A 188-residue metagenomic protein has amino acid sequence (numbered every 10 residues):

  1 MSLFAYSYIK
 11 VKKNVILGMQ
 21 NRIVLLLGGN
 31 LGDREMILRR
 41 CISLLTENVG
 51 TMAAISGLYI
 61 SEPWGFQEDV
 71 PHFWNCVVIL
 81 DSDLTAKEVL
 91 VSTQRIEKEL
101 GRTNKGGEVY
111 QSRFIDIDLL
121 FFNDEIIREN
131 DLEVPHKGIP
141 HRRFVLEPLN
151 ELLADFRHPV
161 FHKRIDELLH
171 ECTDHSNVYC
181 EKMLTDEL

Functional and structural regions predicted by a protein language model:
M1-G18: N-terminal amphipathic/basic-hydrophobic helices that include classical n-h-c signal peptides and signal-anchor
F4, G18, R39, L169-H170 (+1 more regions): Compositionally biased amphipathic helical and low-complexity segments enriched in hydrophobic
F4-S7, V24, F73, F144: Aromatic-residue hotspot detector
S7-I9, I60, G65, C180: Compositionally biased, intrinsically disordered low-complexity regions enriched in proline and serine
L17-L27, L31-R113, N123-D124: Nucleotide and nucleotide-moiety/phosphate-recognizing core
G65-E68, H72, L84-V91, R95-L188: Flexible, gly/pro- and Lys/Arg-enriched active-site loops
